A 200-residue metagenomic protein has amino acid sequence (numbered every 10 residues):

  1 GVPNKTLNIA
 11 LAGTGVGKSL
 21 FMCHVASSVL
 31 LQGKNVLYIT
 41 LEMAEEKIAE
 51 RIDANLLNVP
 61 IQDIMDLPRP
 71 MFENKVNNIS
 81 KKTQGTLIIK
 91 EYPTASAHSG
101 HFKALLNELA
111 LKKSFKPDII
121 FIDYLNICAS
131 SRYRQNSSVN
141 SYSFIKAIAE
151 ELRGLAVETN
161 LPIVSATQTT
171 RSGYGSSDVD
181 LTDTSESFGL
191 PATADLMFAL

Functional and structural regions predicted by a protein language model:
G1-N4, I79-T86, L155: Core recognition of P-loop NTPase motor domains used across DNA-transaction enzymes
V2-M65, Y124-A129, T193-D195: Walker A/P-loop NTP-binding active-site region of P-loop NTPases, recognizing the glycine-rich GxxxxGKT/S
F21, A44-I48, P68-F72, H98-F102 (+3 more regions): Helical mechanochemical/support elements of P-loop NTPase systems and associated helical scaffolds
S28-K116: Cytosolic-facing regulatory segments adjacent to core modules
E42-E46, P93-A97, L125-C128, I163 (+1 more regions): Conserved nucleotide-binding/hydrolysis micro-motifs of P-loop NTPases
I52-L56, Q135-N136, D178-D180: Short secondary-structure boundary/capping segments
M71, S143-L200: Phosphate-binding/switch region of NTP-binding enzymes
I88-E158: Phosphate-binding/switch loop-helix module in NTP-utilizing enzymes
